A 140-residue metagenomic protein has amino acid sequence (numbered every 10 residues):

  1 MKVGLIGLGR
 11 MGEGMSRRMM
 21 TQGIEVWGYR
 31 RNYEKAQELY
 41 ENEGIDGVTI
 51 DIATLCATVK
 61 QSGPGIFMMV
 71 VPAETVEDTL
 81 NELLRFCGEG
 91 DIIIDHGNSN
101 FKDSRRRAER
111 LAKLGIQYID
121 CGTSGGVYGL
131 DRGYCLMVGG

Functional and structural regions predicted by a protein language model:
M1-T54, T58-Q61, G65-I66, G90 (+1 more regions): NAD(P)+-binding Rossmann beta1-loop-alpha1 motif at the extreme N-terminus of oxidoreductases
V3, V76-N81, N100-G140: Rossmann-fold dinucleotide-binding core
V48-T49, I94-D95, Q117-C121: General beta-strand structural signal in soluble alpha/beta enzymes
K60, V71-P72, G139: Helix-capping/helix-break motifs at membrane-protein junctions, especially on the cytosolic side just before or after
I66, V70-E82: Glycine/threonine-rich flexible loop motifs
F67-M69, D95, V138: Redox-cofactor binding/interface segments in oxidoreductases and associated redox assembly factors
C87, I94-H96, D103: Glycine/small-residue-rich loop that forms an oxyanion/phosphate-binding "nest" at active or ligand-binding sites
G88-D91, I116: A short helix->loop->beta-strand "cap" motif at the edges of active sites that frequently abuts
